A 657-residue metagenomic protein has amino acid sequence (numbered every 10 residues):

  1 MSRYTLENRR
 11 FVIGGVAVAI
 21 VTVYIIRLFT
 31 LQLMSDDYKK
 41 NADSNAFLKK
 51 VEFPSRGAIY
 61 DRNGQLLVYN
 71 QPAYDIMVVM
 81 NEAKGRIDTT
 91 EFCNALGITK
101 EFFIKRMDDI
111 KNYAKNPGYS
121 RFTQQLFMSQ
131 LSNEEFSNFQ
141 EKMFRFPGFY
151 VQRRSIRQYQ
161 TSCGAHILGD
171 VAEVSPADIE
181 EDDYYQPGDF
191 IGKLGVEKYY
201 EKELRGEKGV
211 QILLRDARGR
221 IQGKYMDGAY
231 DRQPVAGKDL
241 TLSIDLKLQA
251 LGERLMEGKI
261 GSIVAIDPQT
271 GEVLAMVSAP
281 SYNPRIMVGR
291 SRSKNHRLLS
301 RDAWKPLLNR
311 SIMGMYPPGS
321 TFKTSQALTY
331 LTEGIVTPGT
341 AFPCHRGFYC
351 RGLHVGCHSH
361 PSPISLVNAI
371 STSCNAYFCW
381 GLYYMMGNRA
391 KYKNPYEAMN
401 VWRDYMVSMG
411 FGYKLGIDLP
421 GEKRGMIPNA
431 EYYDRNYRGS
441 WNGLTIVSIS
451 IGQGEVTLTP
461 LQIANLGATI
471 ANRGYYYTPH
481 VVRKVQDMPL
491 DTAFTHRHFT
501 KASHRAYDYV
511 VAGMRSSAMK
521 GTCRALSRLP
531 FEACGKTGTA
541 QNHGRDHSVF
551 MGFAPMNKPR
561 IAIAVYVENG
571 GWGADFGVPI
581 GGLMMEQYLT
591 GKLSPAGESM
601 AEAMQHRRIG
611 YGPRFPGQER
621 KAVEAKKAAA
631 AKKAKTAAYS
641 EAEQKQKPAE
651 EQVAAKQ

Functional and structural regions predicted by a protein language model:
M1-S293, M315, A398-S408, S450 (+5 more regions): Periplasmic/cell-envelope proteins involved in peptidoglycan metabolism and beta-lactam response
D216-I221, Y225-D231, Q269-T321, S325-G573 (+2 more regions): Beta-lactam-recognizing serine transpeptidase/beta-lactamase-like catalytic domain environment
P489-A493, M600-I609: Intrinsically disordered, low-complexity charged/polar segments
